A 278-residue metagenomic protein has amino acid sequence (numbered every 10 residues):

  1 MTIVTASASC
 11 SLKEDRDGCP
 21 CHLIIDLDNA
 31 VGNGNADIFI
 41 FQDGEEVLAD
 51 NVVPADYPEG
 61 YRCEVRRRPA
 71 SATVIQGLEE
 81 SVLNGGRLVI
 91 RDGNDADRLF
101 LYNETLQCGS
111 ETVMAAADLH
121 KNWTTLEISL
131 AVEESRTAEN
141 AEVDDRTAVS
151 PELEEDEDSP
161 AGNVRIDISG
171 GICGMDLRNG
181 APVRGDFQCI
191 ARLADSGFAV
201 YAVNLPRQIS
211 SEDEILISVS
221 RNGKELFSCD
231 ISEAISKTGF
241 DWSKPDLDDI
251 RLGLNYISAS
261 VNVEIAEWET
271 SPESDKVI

Functional and structural regions predicted by a protein language model:
M1-V31: Bacterial Sec-dependent N-terminal signal peptides
G18, A116-W123: Conserved "repeat-terminator" motif of extracellular CCP/Sushi domains
P20-N29, N35-I40, E45-E46, R91-A96 (+2 more regions): Long, acidic/polar, low-complexity amphipathic helices and coiled-coil-like
I25-D37, S129-N140: Structural motif
N35-G85, E142, R146-K237: Tryptophan-paired
G77-M114, G223-A259: Structured interaction patches on ligand/partner-binding surfaces of diverse proteins
H120-A131, P160: Extended amphipathic alpha-helical interaction segments
N262-I278: Short, low-complexity, Pro/Ser/Thr/Gly-rich segments in the mature regions of secreted, periplasmic
